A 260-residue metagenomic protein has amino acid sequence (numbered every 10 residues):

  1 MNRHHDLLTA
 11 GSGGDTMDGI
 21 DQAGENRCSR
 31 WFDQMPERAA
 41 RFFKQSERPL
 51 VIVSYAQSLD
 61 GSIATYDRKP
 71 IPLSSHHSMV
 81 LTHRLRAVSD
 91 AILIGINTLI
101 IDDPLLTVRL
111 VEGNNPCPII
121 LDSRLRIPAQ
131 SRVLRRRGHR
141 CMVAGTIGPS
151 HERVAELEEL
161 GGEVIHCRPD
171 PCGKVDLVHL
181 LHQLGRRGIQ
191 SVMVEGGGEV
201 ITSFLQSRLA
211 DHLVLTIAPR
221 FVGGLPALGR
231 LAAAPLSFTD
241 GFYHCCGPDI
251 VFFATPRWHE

Functional and structural regions predicted by a protein language model:
N2-E260: Enzymes that bind and transform nitrogen-containing heteroaromatic metabolites
